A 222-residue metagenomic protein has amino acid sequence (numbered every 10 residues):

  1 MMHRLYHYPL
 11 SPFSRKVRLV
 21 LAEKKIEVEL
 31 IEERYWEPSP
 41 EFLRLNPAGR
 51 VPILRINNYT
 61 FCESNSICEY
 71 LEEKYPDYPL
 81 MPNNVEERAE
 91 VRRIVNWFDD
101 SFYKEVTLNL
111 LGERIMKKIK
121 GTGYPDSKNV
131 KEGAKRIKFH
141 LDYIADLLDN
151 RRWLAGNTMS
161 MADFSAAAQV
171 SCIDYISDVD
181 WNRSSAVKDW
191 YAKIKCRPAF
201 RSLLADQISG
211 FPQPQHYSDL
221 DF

Functional and structural regions predicted by a protein language model:
M1-K131, A145, D221: GST-like domain detector, emphasizing the conserved glutathione-binding G-site in the N-terminal thioredoxin-like
Y8, M161, Q207-I208: Short, solvent-exposed turn/loop segments enriched in Gly/Ser/Thr/Pro and often Arg
Y35-W36, M159, S209-G210: Positions that flank functional sites
E90-R93, D189, S202: Short, solvent-exposed alpha-helical surface patches in well-structured domains
F98-C196: GST-like fold's C-terminal all-alpha helical module
R197-P198, S202-L203: A late-sequence structural motif
Q207-F222: Acidic/histidine-enriched, glycine/proline-rich intrinsically disordered or flexible terminal extensions
